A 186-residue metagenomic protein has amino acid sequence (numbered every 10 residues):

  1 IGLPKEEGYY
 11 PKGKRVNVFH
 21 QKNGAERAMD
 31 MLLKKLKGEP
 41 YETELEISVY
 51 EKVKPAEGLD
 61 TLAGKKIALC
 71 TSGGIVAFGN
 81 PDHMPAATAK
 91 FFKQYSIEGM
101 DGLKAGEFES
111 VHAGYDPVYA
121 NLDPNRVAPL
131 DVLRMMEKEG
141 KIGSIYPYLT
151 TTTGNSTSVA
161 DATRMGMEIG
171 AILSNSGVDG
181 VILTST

Functional and structural regions predicted by a protein language model:
I1-T186: Metallocofactor- and cofactor-centric catalytic cores in central/energy metabolism, strongly enriched
